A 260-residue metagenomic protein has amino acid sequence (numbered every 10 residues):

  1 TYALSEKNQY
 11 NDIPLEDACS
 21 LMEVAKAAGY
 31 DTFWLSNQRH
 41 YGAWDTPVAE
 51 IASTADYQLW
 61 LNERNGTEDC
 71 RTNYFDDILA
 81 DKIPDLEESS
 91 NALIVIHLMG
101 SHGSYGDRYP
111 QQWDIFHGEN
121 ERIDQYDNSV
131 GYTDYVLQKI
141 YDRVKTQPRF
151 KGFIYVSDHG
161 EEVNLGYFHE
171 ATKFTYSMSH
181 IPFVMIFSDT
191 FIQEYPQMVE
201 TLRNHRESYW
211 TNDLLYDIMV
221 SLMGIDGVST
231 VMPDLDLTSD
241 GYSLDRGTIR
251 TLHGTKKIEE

Functional and structural regions predicted by a protein language model:
T1-E260: Catalytic domains that recognize anionic headgroups
